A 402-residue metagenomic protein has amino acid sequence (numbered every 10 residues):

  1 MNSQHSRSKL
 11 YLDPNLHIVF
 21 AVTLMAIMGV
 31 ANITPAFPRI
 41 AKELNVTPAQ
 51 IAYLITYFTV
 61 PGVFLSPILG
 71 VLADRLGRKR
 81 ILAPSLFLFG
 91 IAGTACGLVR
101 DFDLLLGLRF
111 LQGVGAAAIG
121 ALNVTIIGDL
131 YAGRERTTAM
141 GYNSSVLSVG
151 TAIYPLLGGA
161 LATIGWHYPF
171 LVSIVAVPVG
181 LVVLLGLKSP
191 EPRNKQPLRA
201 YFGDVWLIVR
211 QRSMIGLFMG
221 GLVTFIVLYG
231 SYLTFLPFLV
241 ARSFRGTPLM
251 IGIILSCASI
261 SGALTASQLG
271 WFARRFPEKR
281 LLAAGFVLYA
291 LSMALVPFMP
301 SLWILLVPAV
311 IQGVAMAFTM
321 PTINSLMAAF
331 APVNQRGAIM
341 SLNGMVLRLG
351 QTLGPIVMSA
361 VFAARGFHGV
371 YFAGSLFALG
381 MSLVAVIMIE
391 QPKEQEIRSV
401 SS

Functional and structural regions predicted by a protein language model:
N2-L10, S189-L217: Juxtamembrane intracellular "pre-TM" segments in multi-pass secondary transporters
N45, G77, L98-L104, R245 (+1 more regions): Helix-breaking motifs and short loop linkers at transmembrane-helix boundaries and internal kinks in secondary membrane
F64-D103: Conserved MFS/SLC helix-loop-helix module at the cytosolic interface between two early adjacent transmembrane helices
S66-G77, T265-P277: Helix-to-loop junctions at the C-terminal end of transmembrane segments in multipass secondary transporters
L88, A92-A95, D103-L111, S292 (+1 more regions): Paired small-residue
L108-L147: Cytoplasmic helix-loop-helix junction between adjacent transmembrane helices in 12-TM secondary transporters
Y142-L185: Helix-loop-helix hairpin linking two adjacent transmembrane segments in secondary transporters
I174-R193, V384-I389: C-terminal membrane-cytosol helix-exit motif in multi-pass small-molecule transporters
